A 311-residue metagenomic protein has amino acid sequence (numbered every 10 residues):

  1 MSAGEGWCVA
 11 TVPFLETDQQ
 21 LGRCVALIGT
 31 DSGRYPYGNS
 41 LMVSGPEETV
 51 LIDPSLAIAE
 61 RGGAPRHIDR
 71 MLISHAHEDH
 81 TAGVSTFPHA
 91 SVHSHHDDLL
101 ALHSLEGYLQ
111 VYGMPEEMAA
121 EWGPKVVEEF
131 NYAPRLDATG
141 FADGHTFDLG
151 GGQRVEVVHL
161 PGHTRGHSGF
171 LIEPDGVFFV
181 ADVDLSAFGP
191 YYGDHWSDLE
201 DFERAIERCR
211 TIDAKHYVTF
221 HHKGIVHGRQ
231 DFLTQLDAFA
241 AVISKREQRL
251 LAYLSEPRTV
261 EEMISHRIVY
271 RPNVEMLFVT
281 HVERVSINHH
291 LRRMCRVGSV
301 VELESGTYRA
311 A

Functional and structural regions predicted by a protein language model:
E5, R249-A311: C-terminal regulatory/interaction regions
E5, T17-D18, V43, E47 (+15 more regions): A structural signal for the main folded, soluble domain(s) of proteins
T11-G63, G169-S186: Conserved beta-strand hairpin/beta-sheet module of binuclear metal-dependent hydrolase folds, prominently
D31-G33, L136-A138, H159-P161: Short Gly/Pro-enriched turn/cap motifs at secondary-structure boundaries
P36-Y37, L56-D148: Active-site HxH/HxHxD metal-binding segment of metal-dependent hydrolases
V43, D53, H75, H95 (+8 more regions): Divalent metal-coordination and catalytic microenvironments
T49, T146, R154-V242, V260: Metallo-beta-lactamase
